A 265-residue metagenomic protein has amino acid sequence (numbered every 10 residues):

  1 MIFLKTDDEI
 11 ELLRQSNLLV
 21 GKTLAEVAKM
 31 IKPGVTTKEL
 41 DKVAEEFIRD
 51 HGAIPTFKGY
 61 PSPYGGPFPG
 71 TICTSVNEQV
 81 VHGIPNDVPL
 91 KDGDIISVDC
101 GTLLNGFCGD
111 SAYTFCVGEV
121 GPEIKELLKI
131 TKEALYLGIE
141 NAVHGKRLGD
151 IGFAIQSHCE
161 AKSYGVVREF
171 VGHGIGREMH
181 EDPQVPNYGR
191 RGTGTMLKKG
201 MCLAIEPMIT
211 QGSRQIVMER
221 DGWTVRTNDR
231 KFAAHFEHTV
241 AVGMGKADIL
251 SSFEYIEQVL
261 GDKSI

Functional and structural regions predicted by a protein language model:
M1-I265: Active-site neighborhoods and metal-handling regions in enzymes and metal-associated proteins
